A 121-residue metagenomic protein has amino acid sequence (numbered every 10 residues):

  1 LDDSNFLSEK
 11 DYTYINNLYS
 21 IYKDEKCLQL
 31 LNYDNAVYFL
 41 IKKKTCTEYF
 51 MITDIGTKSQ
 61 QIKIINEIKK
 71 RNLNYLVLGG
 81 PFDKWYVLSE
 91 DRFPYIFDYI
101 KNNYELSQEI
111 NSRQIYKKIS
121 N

Functional and structural regions predicted by a protein language model:
L1-I55, I65-K69, N74-V87, R113-K118: Short periplasmic/luminal acceptor-recognition loop of GT-C membrane glycosyltransferases, typified by
S59-Q60: Glycine-rich anion/phosphate-binding loops
W85-S120: Short acidic, glycine/proline-enriched helix-loop-strand junctions
